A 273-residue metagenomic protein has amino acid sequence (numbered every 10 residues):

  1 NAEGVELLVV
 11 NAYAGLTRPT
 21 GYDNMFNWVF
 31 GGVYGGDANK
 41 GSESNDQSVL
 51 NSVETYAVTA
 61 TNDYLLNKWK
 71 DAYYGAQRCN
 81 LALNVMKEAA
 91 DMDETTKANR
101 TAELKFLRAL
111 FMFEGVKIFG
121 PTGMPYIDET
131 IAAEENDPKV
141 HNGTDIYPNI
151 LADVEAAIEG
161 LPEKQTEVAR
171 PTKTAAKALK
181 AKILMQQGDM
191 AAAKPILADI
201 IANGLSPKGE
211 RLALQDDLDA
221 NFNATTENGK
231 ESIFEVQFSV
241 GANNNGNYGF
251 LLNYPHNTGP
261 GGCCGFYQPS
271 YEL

Functional and structural regions predicted by a protein language model:
N1-D46, M124, Y147, L151 (+2 more regions): An aromatic- and glycine-enriched ligand-binding surface/loop that stacks and positions planar moieties
E6-T20, E43-I118, H141-P148, V154-V168: Conserved, well-structured interaction surfaces
N51-T59, K70, F119-G120, P125-I127 (+5 more regions): Generic, ordered loop/turn and secondary-structure boundary motif
R108, F113-G115, D128-T130, V236-F238: Glycine-rich, histidine-containing beta strand-loop boundary motifs that form or position
V116-I118, G123, Q165, Q186-D189: Short coil/turn linking the two alpha-helices of tandem helical-hairpin repeats
F119-T144: Short coil/linker segments at helix-helix boundaries
